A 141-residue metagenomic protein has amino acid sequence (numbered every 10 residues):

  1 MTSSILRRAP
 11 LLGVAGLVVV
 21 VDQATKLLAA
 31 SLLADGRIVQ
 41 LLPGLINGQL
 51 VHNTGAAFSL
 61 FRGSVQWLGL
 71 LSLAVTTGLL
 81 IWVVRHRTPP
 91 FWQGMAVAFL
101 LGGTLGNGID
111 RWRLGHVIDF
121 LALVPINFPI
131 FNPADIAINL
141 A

Functional and structural regions predicted by a protein language model:
M1-A141: Alpha-helical transmembrane bundles and membrane-interface segments of multipass inner-membrane proteins
